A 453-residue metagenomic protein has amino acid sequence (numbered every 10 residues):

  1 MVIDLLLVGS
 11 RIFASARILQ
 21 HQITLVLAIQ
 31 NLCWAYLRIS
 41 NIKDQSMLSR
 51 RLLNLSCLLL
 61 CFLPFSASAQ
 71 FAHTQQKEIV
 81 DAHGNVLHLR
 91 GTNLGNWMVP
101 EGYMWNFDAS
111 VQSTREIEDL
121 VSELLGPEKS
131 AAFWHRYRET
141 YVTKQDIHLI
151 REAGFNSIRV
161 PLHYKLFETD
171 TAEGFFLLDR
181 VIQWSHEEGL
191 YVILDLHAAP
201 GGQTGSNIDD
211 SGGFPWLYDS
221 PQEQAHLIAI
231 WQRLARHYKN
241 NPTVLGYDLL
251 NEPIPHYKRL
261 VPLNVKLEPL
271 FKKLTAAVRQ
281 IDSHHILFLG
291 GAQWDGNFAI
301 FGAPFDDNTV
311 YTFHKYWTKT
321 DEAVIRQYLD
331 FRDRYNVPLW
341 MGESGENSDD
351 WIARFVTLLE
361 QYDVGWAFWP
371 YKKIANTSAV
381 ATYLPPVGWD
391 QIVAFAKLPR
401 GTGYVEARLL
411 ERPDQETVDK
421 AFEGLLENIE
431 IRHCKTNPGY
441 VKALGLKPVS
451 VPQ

Functional and structural regions predicted by a protein language model:
Q45-S56: Bacterial N-terminal signal peptides that target proteins for export
A67-A69: Boundary at the C-terminal end of the N-terminal hydrophobic targeting segment
F71, A225-Q232, R236-I374, S378-A396: Extracellular glycoside hydrolase catalytic/binding regions
T74-L89, L94-I286, G291-A299: Active-site mouth of glycoside hydrolases
W351-R354, L358-Q453: Aromatic-rich peripheral "rim/lid" segments of glycoside hydrolase catalytic domains that contact and position glycan
